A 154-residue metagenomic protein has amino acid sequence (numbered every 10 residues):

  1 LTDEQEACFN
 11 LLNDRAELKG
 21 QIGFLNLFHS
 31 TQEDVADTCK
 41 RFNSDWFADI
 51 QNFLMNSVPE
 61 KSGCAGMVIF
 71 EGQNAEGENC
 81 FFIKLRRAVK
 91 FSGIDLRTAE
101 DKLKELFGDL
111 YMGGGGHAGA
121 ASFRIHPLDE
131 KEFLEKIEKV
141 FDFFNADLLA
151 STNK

Functional and structural regions predicted by a protein language model:
L1-L134, E138, F143-T152: Hydrophobic helix-and-loop "lid/oligomerization" segment in the mid-to-C-terminal part of catalytic domains
